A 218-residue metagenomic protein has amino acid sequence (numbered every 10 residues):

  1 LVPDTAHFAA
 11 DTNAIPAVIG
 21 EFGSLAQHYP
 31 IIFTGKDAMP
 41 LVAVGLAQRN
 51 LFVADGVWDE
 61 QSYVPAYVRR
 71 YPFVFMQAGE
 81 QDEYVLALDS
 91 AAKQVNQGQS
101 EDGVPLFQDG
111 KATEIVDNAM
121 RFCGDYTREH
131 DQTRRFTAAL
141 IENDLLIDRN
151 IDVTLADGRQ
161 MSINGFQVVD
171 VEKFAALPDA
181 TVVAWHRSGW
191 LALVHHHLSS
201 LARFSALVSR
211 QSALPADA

Functional and structural regions predicted by a protein language model:
L1-Q48: N-terminal ordered "arm"
A6-N13, A47-V57, E129-R135: Short, basic/low-complexity N-terminal boundary segments at the transition from targeting/disordered tails
I19-S24, V64-A66, I141-L145: Short linear motifs in intrinsically disordered
L25-H28, R69-Y71, L146-R149: A short, compositionally biased
A26, Y63-A66, D131, V169: Short, well-structured alpha-helical interface segments that form or flank functional binding sites
T34, M39-L106: Aromatic- and glycine-enriched beta-alpha-beta binding-site module
F75-A218: A contiguous, surface-oriented mixed alpha/beta subdomain in the mid-to-C-terminal portion of proteins that forms
